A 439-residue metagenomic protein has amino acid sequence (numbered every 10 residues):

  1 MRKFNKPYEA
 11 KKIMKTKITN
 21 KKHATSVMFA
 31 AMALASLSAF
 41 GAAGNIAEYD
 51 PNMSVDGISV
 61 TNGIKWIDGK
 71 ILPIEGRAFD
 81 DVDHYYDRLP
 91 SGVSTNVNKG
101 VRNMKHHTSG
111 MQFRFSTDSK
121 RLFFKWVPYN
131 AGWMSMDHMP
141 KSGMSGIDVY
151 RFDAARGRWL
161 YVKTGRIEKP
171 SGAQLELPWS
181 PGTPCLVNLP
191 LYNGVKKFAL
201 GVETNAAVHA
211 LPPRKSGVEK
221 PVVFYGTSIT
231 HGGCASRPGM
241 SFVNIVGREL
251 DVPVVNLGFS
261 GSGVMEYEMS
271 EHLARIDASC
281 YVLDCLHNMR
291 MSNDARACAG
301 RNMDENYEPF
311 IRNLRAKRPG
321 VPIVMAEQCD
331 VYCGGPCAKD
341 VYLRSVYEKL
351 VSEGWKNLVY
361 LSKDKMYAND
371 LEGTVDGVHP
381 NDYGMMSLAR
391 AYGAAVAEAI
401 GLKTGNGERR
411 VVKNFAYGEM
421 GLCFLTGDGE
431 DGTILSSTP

Functional and structural regions predicted by a protein language model:
M1-K21: N-terminal secretory signal peptides that target proteins for export/translocation
F4-N5, I13-M14, A39-P221, E398-P439: N-terminal secretory targeting modules
M14-K15, T19, Y267-R409: Alpha-helical cap/lid subdomain in secreted, periplasmic, or secretory-pathway luminal O-acyl-processing enzymes
M28-S38: Bacterial N-terminal signal peptides
A199-L200, C234-P238, N293-D294: Short, solvent-exposed loop/turn and secondary-structure capping segments
E219-V243: Catalytic nucleophile-elbow at a beta strand-turn-alpha helix junction centered on a G-D-S/GDSL motif, marking
S228-G233, V255-G261, H287-R301: Surface-exposed cleft-lining segments at the edges of enzyme active sites
V243-N256: Short helix-loop-beta junction
